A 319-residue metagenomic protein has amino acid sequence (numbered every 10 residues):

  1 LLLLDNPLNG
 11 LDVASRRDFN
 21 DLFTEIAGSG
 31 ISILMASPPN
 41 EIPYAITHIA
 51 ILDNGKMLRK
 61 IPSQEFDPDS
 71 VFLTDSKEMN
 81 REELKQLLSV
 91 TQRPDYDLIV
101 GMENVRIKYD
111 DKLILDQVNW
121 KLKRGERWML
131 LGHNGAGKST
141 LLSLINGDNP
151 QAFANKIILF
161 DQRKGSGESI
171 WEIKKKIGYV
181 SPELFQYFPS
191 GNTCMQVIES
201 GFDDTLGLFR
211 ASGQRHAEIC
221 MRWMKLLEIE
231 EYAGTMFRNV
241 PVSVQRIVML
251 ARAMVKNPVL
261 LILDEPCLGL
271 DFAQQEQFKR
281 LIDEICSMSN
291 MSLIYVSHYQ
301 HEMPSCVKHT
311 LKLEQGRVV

Functional and structural regions predicted by a protein language model:
L2-N6, L261-E265: Catalytic Walker B motif of ABC-type/P-loop ATPase nucleotide-binding domains
K56-L84, S305, G316-V319: Conserved beta-strand-loop-alpha-helix hinge in the C-terminal portion of ABC ATPase nucleotide-binding domains
V100, I114-Q117, V248: Conserved structural motif at the start of ABC-family nucleotide-binding domains
K156-E172, F237-R238: ABC ATPase NBD Q-loop/coupling interface
P189-G207, I219: Q-loop/switch helix immediately C-terminal to the Walker
E199, Q214-Y232: Conserved ABC ATPase "signature" region
S212, M236-V240: Conserved ABC ATPase signature
